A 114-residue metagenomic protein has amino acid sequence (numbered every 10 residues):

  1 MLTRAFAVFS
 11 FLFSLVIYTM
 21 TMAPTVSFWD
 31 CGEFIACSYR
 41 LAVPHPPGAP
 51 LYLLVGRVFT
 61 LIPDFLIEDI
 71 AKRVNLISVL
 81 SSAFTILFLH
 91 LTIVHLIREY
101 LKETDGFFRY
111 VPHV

Functional and structural regions predicted by a protein language model:
M1-I17, F84, R109-H113: Start-transfer (signal-anchor) and selected internal transmembrane alpha helices of multi-pass inner/ER membrane
F6, S10, I35-C37, I70: Hydrophobic transmembrane alpha-helices of multi-pass secondary transporters, especially the MFS 12-helix bundle
V8, L76-R109: Transmembrane-helix motifs of polytopic, lipid-linked glycan transferases
V16-T19, F34-C37: Short glycine/proline-rich turn/loop motifs
I17, M22, G56, T60 (+2 more regions): Membrane-water interface at transmembrane helix exits
M22-F34, P44-V58: Extracytoplasmic catalytic/substrate-binding loops of multi-pass membrane glycan-assembly enzymes
L41-P47, V55-L80, E99, R109: Juxtamembrane segments of multi-pass membrane glycosylation machinery that transfer sugars from lipid-linked donors
